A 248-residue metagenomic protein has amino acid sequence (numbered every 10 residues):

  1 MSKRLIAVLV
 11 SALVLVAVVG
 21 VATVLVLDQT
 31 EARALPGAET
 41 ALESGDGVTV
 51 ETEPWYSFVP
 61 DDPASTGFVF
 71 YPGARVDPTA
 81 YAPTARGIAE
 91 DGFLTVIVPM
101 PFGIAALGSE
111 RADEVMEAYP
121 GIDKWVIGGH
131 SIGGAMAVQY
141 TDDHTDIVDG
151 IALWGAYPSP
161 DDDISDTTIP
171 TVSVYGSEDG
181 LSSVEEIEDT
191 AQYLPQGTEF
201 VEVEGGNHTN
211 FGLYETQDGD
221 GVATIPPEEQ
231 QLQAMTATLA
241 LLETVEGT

Functional and structural regions predicted by a protein language model:
M1-D28: Secretory targeting signatures
A64-G73: Short beta-strand element of the alpha/beta-hydrolase
Y71, G129-A137: Gly/Ala-rich beta-loop-alpha elbow adjacent to hydrolase catalytic centers
A85-A105: Conserved alpha/beta-hydrolase
P120-S131: Alpha/beta-hydrolase fold nucleophile elbow
G134-T145, I151: Short glycine-enriched nucleophile-adjacent loop and the immediately C-terminal alpha-helix near the catalytic center
T167, V172-D179: Short beta-strand/loop motif that positions the catalytic acidic residue of the alpha/beta-hydrolase fold
S177-E229: Active-site-adjacent alpha-helix of alpha/beta-hydrolase-fold enzymes
